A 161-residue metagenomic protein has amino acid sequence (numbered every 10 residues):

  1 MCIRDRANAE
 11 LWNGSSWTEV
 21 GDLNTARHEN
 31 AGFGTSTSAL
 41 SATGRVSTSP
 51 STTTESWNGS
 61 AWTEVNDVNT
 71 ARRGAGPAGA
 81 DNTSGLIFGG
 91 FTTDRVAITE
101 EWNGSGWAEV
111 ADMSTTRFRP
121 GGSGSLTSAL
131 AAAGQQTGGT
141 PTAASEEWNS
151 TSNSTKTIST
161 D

Functional and structural regions predicted by a protein language model:
M1: Proteins enriched for Cys/Gly/acidic motifs involved in redox and nucleic-acid/cofactor modification
R4-D161: Polar, enzyme-active/binding microenvironments
